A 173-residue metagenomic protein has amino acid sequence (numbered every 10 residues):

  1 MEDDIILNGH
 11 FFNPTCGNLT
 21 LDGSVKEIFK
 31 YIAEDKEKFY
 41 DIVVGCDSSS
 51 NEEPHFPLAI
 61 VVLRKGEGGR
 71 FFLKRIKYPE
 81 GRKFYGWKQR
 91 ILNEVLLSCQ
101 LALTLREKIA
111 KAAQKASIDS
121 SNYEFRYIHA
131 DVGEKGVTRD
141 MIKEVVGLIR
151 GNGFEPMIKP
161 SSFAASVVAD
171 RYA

Functional and structural regions predicted by a protein language model:
M1-V44: Basic, amphipathic N-terminal segments that precede the first structured/catalytic domain
D41, E67-G69, Y123-F125: Flexible, compositionally biased loop and terminal segments
V44-G45, S49-R75: Acidic, metal-ligating active-site segments
S49-E53, G68, L96, G133-T138: Short acidic, S/G/P-rich loop/turn micro-motifs used as interaction or catalytic elements
H55, P160-A173: C-terminal edge-of-domain segments
P79-K111: Acidic helix/loop or adjacent segment enriched in Glu/Asp that either coordinates divalent metal
A102-G136: Amphipathic protein-protein interaction modules
E124-S162: Short, low-complexity, polybasic intrinsically disordered segments
